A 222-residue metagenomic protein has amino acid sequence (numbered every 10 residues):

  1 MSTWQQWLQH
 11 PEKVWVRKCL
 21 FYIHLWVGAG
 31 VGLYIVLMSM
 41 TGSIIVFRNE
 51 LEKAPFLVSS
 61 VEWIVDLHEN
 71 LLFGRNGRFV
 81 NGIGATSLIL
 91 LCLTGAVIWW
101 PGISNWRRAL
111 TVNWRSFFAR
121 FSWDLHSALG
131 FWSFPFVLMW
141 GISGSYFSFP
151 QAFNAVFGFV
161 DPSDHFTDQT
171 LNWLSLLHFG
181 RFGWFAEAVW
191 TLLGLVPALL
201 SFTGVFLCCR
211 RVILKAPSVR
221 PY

Functional and structural regions predicted by a protein language model:
M1-Y222: Conserved histidines in hydrophobic membrane contexts and catalytic metal-binding motifs
